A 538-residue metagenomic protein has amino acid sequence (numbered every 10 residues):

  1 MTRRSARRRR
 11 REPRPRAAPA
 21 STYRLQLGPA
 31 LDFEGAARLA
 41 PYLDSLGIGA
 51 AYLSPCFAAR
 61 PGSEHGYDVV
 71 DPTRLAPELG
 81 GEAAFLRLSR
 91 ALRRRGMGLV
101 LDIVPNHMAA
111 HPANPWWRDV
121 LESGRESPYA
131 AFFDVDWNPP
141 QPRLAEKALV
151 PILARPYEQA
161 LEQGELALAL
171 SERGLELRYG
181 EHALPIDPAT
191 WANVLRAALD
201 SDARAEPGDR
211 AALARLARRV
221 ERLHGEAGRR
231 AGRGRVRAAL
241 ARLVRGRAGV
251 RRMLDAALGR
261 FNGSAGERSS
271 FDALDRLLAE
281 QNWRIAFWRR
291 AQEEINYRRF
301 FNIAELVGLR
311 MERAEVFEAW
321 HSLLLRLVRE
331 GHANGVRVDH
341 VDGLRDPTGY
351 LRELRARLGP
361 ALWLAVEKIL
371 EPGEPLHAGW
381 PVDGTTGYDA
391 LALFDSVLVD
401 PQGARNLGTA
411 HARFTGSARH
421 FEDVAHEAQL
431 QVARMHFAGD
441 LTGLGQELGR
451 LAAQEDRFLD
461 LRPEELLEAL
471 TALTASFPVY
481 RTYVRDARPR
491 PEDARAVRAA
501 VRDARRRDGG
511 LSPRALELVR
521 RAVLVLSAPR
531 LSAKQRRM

Functional and structural regions predicted by a protein language model:
M1-A6: N-terminal acidic, proline/glycine-rich, low-complexity intrinsically disordered segments
R7-A20, R24-G28, P61-D68, R74-V100 (+2 more regions): Alpha-amylase-like alpha-glycosidases and glucanotransferases acting on alpha-linked glucans and related
A20-R24, F33, A40, I48-A50 (+1 more regions): A common structural microfeature
A36-G49, L88-R90, R355-L358: Short amphipathic alpha-helices and their capping/turn segments at secondary-structure boundaries
L53, V338-D339: Buried hydrophobic side chains on well-structured beta-strands
C56-A59: Short glycine-enriched loops at secondary-structure junctions
